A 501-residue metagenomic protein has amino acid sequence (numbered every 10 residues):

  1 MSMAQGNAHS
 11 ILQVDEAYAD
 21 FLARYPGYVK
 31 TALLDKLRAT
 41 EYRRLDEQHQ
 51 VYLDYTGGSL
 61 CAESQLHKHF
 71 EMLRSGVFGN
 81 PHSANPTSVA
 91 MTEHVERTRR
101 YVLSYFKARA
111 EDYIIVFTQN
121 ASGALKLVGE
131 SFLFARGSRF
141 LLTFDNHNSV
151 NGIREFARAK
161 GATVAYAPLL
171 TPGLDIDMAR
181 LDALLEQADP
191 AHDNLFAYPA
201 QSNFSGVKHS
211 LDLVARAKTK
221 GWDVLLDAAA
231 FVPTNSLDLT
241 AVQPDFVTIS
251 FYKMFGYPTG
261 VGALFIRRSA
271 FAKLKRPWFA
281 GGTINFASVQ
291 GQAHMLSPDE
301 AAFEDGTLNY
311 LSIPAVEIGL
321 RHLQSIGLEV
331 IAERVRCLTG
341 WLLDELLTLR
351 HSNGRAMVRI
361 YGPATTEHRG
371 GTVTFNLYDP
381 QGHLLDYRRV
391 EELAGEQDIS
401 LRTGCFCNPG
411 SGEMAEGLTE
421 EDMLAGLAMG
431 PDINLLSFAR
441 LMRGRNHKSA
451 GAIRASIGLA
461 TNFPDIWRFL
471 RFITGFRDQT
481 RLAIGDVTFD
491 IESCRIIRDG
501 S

Functional and structural regions predicted by a protein language model:
S2-S501: Pyridoxal 5′-phosphate
